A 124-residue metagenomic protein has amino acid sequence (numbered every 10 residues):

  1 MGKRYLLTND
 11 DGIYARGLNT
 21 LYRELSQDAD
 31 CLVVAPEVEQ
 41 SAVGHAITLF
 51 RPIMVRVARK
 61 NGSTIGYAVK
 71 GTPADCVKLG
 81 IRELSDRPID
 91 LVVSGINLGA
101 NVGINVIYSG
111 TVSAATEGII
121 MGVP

Functional and structural regions predicted by a protein language model:
G2-Y5, N19-E83, R87-P88: A cross-family phosphate/adenosyl-ligand binding-site feature
T8, V34-P36, S94-N97: Short beta-strand segments
T8-N9, Y67, N101-G103: Short, contiguous strand/loop micro-motifs
N9-D11, D75, D90, S94: Acidic active-site catalytic centers that drive phospho-/nucleotidyl reactions and related ester hydrolyses
D11, E39, T72-P73, N97-A100: Short glycine-rich anion-binding loops that position phosphate/pyrophosphate groups of nucleotides and phosphorylated
D11-N19: Short acidic, Gly/Ser-rich segments with clustered Asp/Glu that frequently serve as metal-coordination loops in enzyme
A15, H45, L49, V57 (+5 more regions): Generic structural "secondary-structure junction" signal
L79, R87-P124: Internal, conserved structured core segments that host functional sites
